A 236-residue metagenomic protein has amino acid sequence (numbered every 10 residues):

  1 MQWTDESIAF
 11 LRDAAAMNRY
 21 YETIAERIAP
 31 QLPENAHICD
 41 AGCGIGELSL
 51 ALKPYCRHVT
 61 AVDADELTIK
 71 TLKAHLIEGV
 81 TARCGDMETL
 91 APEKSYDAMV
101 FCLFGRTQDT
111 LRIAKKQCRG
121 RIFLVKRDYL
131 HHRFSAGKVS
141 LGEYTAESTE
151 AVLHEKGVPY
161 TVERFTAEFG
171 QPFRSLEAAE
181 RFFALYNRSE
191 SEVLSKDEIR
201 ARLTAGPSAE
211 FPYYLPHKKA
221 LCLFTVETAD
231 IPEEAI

Functional and structural regions predicted by a protein language model:
W3-Y20: Class I SAM-dependent methyltransferase Rossmann-like catalytic core, especially the SAM/SAH-binding loop
N18-N35: Conserved alpha-helix/loop element of class I SAM-dependent methyltransferases that forms part of the SAM/SAH-binding
N35-G44: Conserved class I S-adenosyl-L-methionine
I45-D86: Class I SAM-dependent methyltransferase SAM/SAH-binding core
D97-L111: A short SAM/SAH-binding and catalytic strip from SAM-dependent methyltransferases
R119-H132: Conserved beta-strand signature within the Rossmann-like core of class I S-adenosyl-L-methionine
G142-G157, T161-E163: Short alpha-helix
R164-I236: Conserved Class I S-adenosyl-L-methionine
